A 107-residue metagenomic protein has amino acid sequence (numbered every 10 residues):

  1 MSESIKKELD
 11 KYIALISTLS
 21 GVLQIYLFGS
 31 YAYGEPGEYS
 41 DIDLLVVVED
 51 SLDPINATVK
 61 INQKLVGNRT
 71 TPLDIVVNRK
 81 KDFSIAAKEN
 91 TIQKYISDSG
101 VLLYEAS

Functional and structural regions predicted by a protein language model:
M1-Q24, Y33-E38, E49-S107: Catalytic core of pol beta-like nucleotidyltransferases
F28-S30: Glycine-rich beta-strand-to-loop/alpha-helix junction loops that act as flexible
D43-V47: Short beta-strand->loop micro-motif that forms the acidic, two-metal-ion catalytic signature in nucleotide-processing
